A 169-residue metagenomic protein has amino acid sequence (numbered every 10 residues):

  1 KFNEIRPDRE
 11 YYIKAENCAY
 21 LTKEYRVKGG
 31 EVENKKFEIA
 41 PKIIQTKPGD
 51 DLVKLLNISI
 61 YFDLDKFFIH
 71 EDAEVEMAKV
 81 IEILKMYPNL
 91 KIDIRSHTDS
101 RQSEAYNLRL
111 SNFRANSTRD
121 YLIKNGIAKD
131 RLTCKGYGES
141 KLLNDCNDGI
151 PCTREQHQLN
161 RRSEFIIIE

Functional and structural regions predicted by a protein language model:
F2-K91, R154, E169: Periplasmic peptidoglycan-binding/tethering modules of Gram-negative envelope proteins
R95-E169: Periplasmic OmpA-like peptidoglycan-binding domain that tethers envelope proteins to the cell wall
